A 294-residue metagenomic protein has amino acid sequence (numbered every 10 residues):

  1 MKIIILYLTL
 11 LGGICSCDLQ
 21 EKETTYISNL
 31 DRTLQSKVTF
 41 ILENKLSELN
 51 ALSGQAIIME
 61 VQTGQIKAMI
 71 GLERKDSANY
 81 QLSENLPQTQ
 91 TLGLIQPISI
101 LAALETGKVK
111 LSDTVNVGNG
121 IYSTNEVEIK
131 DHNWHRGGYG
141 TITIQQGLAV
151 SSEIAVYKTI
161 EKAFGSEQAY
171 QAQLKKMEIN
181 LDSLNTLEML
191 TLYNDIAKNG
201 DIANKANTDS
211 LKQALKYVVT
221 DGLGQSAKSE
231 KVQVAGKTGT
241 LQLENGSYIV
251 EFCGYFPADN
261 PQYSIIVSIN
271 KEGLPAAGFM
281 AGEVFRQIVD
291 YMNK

Functional and structural regions predicted by a protein language model:
K2, L10-E23: Bacterial Sec-dependent signal peptides at the C-terminal "C-region" and cleavage site
K22-T25, L30-L34, L52-L92, L101-K271 (+1 more regions): Beta-lactam-recognizing serine transpeptidase/beta-lactamase-like catalytic domain environment
V38, G147, F285: A helicase ATPase "motif cassette" and its flanking acidic/Ser/Thr-rich regulatory loops
T39-E48: Short, basic/aromatic recognition patches
S47-N50, K294: Surface-exposed helix-capping loop/turn segments at secondary-structure junctions
Q96: Short, conserved phosphate/pyrophosphate- and ester-handling motifs at nucleotide-, phospho-/glycolipid
G282-K294: Short, gly/Ser/Thr-rich active-site loops of penicillin-recognizing serine hydrolases
